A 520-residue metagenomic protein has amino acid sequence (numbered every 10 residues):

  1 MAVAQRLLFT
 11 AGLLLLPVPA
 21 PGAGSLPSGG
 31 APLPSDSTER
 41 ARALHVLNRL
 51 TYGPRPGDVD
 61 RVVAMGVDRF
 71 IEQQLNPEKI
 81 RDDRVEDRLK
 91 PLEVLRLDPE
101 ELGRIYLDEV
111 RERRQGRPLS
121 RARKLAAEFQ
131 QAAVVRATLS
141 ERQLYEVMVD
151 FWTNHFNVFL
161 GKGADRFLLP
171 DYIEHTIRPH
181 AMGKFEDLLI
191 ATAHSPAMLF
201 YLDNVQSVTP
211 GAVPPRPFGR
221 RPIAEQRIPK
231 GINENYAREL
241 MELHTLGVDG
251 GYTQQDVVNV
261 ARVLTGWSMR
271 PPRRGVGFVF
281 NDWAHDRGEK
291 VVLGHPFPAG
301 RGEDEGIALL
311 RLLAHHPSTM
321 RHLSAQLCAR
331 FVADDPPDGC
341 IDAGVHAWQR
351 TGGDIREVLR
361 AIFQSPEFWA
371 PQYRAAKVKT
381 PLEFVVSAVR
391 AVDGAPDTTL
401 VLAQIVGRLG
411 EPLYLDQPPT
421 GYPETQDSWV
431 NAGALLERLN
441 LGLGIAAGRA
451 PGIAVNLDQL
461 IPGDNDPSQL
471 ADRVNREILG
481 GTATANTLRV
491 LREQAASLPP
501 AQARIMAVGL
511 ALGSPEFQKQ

Functional and structural regions predicted by a protein language model:
M1-A4: N-terminal secretory signal peptides that target proteins for export/translocation
R6-P19: Bacterial N-terminal signal peptides
V18-A31, A132, L243: Short, contiguous pre-domain boundary segments
G24-D58, L92-E93, H316, M320-T351 (+1 more regions): Flexible, low-complexity segments enriched for small/polar residues
S28, F129-Q130, D165-Q404, Q518-K519: Active-site substrate-binding loop specific to GH73 endo-beta-N-acetylglucosaminidase modules in bacterial autolysins
L33-A41, L50-G53, G57, R61-M65 (+17 more regions): Soluble non-cytosolic domains of exported or imported proteins
L44, A127, Q131, E146 (+3 more regions): Solvent-exposed, amphipathic alpha-helical "stalk/arm" or coiled-coil-like segments used as scaffolds
P56-H180, Y201-V205, G211-Q226: N-terminal accessory alpha/beta regions
